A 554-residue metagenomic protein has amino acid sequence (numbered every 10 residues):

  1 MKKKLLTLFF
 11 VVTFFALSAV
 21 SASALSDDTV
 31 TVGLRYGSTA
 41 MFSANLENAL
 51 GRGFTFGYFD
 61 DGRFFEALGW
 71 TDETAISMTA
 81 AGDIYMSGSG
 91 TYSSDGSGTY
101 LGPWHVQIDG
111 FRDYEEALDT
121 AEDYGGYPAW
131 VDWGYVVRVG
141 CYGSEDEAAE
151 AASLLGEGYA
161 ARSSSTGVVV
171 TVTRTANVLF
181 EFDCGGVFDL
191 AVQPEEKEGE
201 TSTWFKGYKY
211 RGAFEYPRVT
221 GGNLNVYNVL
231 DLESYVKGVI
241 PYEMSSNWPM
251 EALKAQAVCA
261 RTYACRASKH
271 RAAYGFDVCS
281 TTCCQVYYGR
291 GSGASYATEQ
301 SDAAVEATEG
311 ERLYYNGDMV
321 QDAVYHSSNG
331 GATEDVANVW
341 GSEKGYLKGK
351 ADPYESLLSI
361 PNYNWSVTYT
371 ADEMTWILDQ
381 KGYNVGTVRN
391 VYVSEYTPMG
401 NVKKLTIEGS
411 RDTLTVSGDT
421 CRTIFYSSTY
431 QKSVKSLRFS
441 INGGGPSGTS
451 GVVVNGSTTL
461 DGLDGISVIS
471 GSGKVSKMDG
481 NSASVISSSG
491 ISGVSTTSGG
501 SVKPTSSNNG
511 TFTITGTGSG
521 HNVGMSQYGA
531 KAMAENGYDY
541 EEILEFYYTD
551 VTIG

Functional and structural regions predicted by a protein language model:
K2-G554: Conserved, single-site charged/polar hotspot
